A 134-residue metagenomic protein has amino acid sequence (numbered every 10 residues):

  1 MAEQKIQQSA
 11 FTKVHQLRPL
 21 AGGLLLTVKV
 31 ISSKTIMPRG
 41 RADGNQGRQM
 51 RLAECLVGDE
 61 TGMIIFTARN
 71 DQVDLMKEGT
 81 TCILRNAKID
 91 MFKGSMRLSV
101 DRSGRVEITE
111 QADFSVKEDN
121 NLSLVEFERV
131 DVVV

Functional and structural regions predicted by a protein language model:
M1-V134: Single-stranded nucleic acid-binding proteins centered on OB/S1-type folds and their adjacent low-complexity
